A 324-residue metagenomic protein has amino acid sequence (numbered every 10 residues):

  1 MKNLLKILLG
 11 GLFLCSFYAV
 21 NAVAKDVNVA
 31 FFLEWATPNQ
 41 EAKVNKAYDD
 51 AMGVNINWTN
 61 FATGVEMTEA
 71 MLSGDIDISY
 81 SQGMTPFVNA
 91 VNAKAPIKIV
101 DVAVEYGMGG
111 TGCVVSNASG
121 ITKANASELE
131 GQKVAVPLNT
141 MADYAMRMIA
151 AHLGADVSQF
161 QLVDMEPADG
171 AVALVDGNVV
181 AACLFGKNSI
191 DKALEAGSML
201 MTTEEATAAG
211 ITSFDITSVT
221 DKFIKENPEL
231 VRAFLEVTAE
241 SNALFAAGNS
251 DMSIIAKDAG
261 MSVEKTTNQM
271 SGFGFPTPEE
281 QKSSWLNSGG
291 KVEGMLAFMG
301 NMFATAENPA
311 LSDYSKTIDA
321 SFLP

Functional and structural regions predicted by a protein language model:
M1-L9: Bacterial N-terminal signal peptides that target proteins for export
L14-A22: C-terminal segment of classical bacterial N-terminal signal peptides
K25-L153, Q161-D164, V180, K187: Short, glycine-/small- and polar/acidic-enriched structural segments that line small-molecule recognition paths
D50-V54, E105, E205-A209, P278-V292: Short, solvent-exposed loop/beta-turn-alpha elements that line the ligand-binding surface or hinge of extracytoplasmic
V104-V115, S198-F223, Y314-P324: Periplasmic-binding protein-like
V163, D169-D258: Pocket-lining segment of extracytoplasmic ligand-binding domains
K225-T305: Secondary-structure end/capping motifs
E293-P324: Conserved C-terminal helix/tail region of periplasmic/extracytoplasmic solute-binding proteins
